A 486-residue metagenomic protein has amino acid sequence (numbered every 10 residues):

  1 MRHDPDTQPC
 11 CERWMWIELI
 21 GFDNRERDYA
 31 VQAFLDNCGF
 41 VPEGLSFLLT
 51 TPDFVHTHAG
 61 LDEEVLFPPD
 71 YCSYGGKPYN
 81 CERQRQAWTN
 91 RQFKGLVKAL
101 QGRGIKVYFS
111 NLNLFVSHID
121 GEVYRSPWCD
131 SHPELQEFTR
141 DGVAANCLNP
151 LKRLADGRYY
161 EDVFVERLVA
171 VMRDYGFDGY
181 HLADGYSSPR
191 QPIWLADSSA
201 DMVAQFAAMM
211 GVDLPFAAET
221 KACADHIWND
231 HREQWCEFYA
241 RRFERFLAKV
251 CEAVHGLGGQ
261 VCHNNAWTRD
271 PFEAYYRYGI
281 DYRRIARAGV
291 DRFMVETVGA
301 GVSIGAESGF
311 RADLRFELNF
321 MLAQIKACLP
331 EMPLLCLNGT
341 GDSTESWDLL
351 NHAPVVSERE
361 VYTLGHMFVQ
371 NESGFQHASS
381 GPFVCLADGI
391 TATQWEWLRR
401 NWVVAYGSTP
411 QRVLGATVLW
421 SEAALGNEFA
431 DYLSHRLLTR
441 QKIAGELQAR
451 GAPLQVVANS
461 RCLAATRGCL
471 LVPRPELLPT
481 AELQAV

Functional and structural regions predicted by a protein language model:
D4, P9-F22, Q86-G95, K106-Y175 (+4 more regions): Active-site-adjacent "subsite" loops/lids of carbohydrate-active enzymes
P5, G60, Y71, G75 (+4 more regions): Hydrophobic targeting/anchoring helices
P9-I20, I105-H118, H181-G185, N229-R277 (+1 more regions): Aromatic-lined carbohydrate-recognition surfaces of secreted/lumenal glycan-active proteins
R13-E26, D70-N90, A144-V165, I227-E244 (+7 more regions): The substrate-binding groove and active-site-proximal loops of carbohydrate-active enzymes, especially glycoside
D23-C38, Y159-R173, A274-I285, E358-Q370: Short, acidic/polar
D28-C72, A170-G179, A288-F293, G365-F375 (+1 more regions): Catalytic domains of carbohydrate-active enzymes, especially glycoside hydrolases
G39-W88, V116-R125, S188-E233, A300: Aromatic-lined carbohydrate-binding/catalytic grooves of carbohydrate-active enzymes
Y432-V486: Helical hinge/lid and interdomain linker segments adjacent to catalytic or ligand-binding clefts that mediate domain
